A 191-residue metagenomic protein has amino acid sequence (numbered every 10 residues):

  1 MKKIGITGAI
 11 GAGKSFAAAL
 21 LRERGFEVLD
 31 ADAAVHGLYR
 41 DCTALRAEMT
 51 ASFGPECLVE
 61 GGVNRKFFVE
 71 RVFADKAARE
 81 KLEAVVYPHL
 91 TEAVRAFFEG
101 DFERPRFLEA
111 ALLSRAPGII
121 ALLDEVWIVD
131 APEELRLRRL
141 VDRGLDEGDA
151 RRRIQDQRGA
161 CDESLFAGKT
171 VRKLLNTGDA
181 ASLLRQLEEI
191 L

Functional and structural regions predicted by a protein language model:
I6: Hydrophobic anchor at the beta1->P-loop junction of P-loop NTPases
I10: The conserved Walker
S15: Walker A/P-loop
R22-A31, T43-A44: Post-Walker A helix-loop "phosphate-sensing" segment adjacent to the P-loop in P-loop NTPases
E27, A33, E125, T170-R172: Well-ordered beta-strand positions
A33-E103: ATP-dependent small-molecule kinase phosphotransfer cores that center on conserved nucleotide phosphate-binding segments
R95-G100, R106-D142: ATP-dependent NMP and nucleoside kinases share a basic, alpha-helical "lid"
I119-A121, V141-L191: Small-molecule kinase domains that catalyze NTP-dependent phosphoryl transfer to phosphate-bearing small molecules
